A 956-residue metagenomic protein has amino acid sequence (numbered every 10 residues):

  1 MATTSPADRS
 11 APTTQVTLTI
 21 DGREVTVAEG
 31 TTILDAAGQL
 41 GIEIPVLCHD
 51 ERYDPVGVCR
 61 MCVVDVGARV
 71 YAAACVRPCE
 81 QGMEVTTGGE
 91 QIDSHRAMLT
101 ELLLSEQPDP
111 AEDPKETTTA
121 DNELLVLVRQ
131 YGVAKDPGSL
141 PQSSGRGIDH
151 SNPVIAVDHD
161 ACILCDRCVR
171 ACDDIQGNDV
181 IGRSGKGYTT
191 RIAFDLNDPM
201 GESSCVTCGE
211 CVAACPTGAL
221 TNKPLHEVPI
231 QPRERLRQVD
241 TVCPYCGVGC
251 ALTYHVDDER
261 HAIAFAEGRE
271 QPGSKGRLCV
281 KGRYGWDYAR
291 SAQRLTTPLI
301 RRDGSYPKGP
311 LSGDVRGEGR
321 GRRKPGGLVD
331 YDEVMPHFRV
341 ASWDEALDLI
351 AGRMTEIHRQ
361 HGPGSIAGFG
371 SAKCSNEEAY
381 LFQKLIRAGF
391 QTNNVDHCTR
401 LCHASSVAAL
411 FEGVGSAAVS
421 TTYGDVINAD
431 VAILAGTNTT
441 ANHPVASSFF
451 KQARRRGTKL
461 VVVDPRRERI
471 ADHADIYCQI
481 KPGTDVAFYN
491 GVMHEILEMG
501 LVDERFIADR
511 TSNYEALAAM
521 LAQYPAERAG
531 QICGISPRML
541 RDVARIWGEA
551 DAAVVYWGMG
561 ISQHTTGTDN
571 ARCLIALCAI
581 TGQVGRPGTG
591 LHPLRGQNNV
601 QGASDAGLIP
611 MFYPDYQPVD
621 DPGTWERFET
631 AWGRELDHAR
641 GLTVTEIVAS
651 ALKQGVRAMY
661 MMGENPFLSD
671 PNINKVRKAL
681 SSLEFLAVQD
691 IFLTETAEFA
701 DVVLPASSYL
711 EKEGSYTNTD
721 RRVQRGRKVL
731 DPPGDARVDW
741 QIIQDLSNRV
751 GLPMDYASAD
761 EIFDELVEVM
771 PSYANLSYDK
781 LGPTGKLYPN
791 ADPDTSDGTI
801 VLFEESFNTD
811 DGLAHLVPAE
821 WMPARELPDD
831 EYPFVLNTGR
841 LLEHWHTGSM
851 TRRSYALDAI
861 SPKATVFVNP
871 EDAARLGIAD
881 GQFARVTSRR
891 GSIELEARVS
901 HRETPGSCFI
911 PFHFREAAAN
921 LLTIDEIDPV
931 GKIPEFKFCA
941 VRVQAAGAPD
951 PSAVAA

Functional and structural regions predicted by a protein language model:
A2-T26, G30, G38, D65-A68 (+7 more regions): N-terminal export/assembly segments and adjacent metallocofactor-ligating motifs of anaerobic energy-metabolism
V25-Q81: N-terminal cofactor/phosphate-binding cores enriched in small/glycine residues, especially glycine-rich loops such as
D65-Y71, C75, R466-R469, I691-R727: Flexible glycine/proline-rich, aromatic-decorated loop/lid segments
P108-L140, R301-G304, K308-A341, E345 (+8 more regions): N-terminal leader/propeptide and maturation segments of large enzyme subunits in energy/redox metabolism and hydrolases
R387, V648-V656, F667-E711, E871 (+1 more regions): Hydrophobic alpha/beta core scaffold segments
G548-L652, P793-S796, E805-L813: A glycine-rich, hydrophobic/aromatic-adjacent loop/helix-cap motif
L594, Q601-P610, R627, A759-A856: Long, low-complexity segments enriched in small/aliphatic residues
P733-D735, D739-L787, T847, R852-F867 (+1 more regions): Long, contiguous, secondary-structure-rich segments that constitute the structural scaffold of globular domains
